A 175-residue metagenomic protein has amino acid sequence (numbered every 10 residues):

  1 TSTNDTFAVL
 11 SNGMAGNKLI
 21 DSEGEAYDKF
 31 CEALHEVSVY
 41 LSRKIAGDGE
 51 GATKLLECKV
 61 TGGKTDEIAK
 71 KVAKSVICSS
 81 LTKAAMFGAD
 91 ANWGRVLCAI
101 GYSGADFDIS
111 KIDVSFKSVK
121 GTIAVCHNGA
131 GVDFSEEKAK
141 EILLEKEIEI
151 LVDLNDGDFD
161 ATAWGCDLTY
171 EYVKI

Functional and structural regions predicted by a protein language model:
T1-I175: A structural signal for small-residue-enriched, beta-sheet-centric alpha/beta enzyme cores and oligomeric scaffold folds
